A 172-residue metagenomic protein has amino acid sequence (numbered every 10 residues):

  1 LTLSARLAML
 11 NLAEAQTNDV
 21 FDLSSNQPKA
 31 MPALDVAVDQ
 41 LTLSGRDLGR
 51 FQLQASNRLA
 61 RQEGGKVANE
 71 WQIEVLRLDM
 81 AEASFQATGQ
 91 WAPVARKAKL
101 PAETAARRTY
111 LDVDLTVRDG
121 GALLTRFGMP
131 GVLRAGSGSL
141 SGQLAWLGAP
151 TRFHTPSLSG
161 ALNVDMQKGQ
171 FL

Functional and structural regions predicted by a protein language model:
T2-A15, M31-D47, Q52-Q54, A68-L172: Small-residue helix/turn framework positions
Q16-P28: Surface-exposed beta-loop interaction hotspot
R58-A60: Internal alpha/beta loop-helix hairpins
E63-G64: Intrinsically disordered, low-complexity regions enriched in glycine and serine
